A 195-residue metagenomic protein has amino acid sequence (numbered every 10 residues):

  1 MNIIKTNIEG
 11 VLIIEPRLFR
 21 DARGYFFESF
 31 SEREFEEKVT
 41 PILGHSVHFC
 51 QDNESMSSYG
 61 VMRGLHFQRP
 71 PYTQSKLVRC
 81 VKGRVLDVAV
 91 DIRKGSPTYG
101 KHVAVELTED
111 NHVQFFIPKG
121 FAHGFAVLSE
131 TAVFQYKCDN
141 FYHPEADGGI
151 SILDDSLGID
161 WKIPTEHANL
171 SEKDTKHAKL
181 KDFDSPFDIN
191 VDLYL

Functional and structural regions predicted by a protein language model:
M1-D110, T131, C138-L195: Non-catalytic, conserved peripheral segments adjacent to functional cores
L107-T131: Conserved metal-binding segment of the jelly-roll/cupin
